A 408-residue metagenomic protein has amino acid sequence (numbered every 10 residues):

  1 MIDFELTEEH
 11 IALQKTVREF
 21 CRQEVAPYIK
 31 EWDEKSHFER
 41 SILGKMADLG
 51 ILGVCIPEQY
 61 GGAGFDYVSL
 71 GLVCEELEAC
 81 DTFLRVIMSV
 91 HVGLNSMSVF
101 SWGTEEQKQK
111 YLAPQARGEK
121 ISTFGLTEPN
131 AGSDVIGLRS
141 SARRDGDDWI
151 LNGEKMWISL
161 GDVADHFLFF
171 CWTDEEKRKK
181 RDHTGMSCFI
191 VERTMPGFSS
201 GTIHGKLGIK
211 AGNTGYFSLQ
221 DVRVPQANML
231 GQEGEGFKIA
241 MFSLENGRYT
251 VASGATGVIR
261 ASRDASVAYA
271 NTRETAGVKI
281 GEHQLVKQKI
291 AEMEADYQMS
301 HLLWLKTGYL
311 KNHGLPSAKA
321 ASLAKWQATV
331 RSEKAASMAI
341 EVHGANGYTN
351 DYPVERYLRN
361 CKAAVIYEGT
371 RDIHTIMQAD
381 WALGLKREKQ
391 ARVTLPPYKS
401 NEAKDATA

Functional and structural regions predicted by a protein language model:
M1-D81, V90, W102-Q107, P114-E119 (+5 more regions): Alpha-helical interface subdomain recognition
G50, C74-E78, C171-T173, V191-P196 (+2 more regions): Short Ser/Thr-interspersed hydrophobic loop/turn segments at strand-loop and sheet-helix junctions that line or gate
S96-W102, I136, E176-K177: Flexible, glycine-rich active-site loops centered on histidine and acidic residues that chelate a metal or position
Q115, N130-S133, W157-L160, K179-K180 (+1 more regions): Short Gly/Pro-enriched turn/cap motifs at secondary-structure boundaries
G118-L126, F170: A short, Trp-centered hydrophobic/proline-enriched beta-strand micro-motif
G137, T194-P225: Flexible, small-/acidic-enriched active-site or ligand-binding loops
R139-S141: Short, surface-exposed charged micro-motifs
D147-D148, N152-S200: A short core secondary-structure module
